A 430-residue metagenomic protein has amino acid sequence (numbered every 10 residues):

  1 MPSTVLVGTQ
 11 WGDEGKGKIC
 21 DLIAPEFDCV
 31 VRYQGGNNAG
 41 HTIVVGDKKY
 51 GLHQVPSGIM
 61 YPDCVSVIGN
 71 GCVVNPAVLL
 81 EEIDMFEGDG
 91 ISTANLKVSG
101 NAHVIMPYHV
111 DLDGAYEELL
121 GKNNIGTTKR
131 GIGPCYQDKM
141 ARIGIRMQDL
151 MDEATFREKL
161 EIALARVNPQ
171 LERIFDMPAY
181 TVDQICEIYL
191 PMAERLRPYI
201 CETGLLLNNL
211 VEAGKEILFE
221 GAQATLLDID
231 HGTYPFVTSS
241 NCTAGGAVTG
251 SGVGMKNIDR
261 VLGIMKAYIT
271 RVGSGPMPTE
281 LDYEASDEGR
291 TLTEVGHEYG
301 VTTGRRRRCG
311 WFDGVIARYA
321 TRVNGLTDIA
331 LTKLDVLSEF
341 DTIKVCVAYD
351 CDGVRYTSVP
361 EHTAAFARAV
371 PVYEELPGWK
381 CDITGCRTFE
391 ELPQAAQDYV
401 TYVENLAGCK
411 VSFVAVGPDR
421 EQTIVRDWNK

Functional and structural regions predicted by a protein language model:
M1-K430: Non-transmembrane, aqueous-exposed alpha-helical and coiled segments at domain scale
